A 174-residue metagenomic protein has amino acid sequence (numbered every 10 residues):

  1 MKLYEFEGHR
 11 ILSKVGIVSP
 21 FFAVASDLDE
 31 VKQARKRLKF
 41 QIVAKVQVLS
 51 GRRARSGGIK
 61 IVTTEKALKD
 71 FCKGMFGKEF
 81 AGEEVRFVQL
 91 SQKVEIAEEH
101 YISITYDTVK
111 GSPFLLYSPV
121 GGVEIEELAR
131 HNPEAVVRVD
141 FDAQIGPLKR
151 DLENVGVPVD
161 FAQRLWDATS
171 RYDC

Functional and structural regions predicted by a protein language model:
M1-F40, V46, E153: A conserved helix-loop-beta module that forms one wall/lid of the active-site cleft in ATP-utilizing catalytic domains
E5-L12, L38-A54, A81-I96, I102 (+1 more regions): ATP-grasp fold ATP-binding core
P20-F22, A44-F71, Y101, V123-R130: Glycine-rich phosphate-binding loop of ATP-grasp-fold ATP-dependent ligases
L68-K69, G74-A81: Catalytic core of tubulin tyrosine ligase-like
A81-D140: Hydrophobic alpha-helical hairpins/lids featuring a short glycine-rich hinge
Q144: Duplex nucleic acid-engaging cores and interfaces of nucleic-acid transaction enzymes
P147-C174: A long amphipathic alpha-helix within ATP-dependent nucleotide-binding catalytic cores
